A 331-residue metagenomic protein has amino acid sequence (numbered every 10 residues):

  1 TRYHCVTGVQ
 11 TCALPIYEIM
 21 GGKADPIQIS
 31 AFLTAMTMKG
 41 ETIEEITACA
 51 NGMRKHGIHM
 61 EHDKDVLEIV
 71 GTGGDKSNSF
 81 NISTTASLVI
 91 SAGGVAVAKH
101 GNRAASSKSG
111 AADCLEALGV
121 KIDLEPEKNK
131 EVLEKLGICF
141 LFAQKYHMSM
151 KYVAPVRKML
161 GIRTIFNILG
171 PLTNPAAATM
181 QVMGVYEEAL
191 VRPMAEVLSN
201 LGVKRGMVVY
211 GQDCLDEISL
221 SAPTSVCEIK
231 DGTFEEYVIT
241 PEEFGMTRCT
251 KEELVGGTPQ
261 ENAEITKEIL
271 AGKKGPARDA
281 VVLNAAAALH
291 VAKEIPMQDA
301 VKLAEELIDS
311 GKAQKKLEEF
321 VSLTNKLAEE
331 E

Functional and structural regions predicted by a protein language model:
T1-C12: Single conserved hydrophobic/aromatic residue that forms the stacking wall/gate of nucleotide- or nucleobase-binding
V9-Q10, A24-Q28, A105-S109, R278-L283 (+1 more regions): Short acidic alpha-helix initiation/capping motifs at coil-to-helix transition points, especially at protein N-termini
Q10, D25-P26, T42, S83 (+4 more regions): Helix N-cap / loop-to-helix initiation motif
A13-R54, L327-E330: N-terminal Rossmann-like NAD(P)+-binding subdomain of aldehyde/semialdehyde dehydrogenases
I19, L33-T37, E68-G73, A288: Short glycine-rich or small-residue beta-strand-to-loop segments that form or flank ligand, phosphate, metal/Fe-S
L33, F80-L136: A glycine-rich phosphate/pyrophosphate-binding beta-strand-loop-alpha-helix module
G40-A105: Active-site cofactor/substrate anionic-group-binding motifs, chiefly glycine- and Lys/Arg-rich phosphate-binding loops
K55-I58, S79, G94, E116-D123 (+1 more regions): Glycine-rich anion-binding loops and their surrounding alpha/beta cores
